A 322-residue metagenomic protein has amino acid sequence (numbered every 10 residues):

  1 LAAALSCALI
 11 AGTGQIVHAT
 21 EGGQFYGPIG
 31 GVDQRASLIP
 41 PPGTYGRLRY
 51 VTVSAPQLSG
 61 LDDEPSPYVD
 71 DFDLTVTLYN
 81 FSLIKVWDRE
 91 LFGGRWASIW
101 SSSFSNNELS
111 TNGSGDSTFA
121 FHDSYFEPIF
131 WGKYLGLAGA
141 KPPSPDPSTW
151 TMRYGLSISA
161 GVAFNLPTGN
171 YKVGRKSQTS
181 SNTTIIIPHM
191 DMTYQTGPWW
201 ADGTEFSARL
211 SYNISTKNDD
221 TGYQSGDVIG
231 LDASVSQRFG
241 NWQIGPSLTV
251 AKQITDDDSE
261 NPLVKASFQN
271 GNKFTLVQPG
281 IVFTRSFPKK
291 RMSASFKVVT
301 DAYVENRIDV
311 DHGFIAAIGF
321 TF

Functional and structural regions predicted by a protein language model:
A2-G12: Bacterial N-terminal signal peptides
G12-A19: Sec/Tat signal peptide C-region and signal peptidase I cleavage site
A19-M152, Y194, G230, V250-F274 (+1 more regions): Transmembrane beta-barrel domains of Gram-negative outer membranes and organellar outer membranes
Q24, S59, D63-P67, N218-F322: Outer membrane beta-barrel transmembrane domains
S37, I84-D88, I129-W131, H189-G197 (+3 more regions): Transmembrane beta-barrel domains of outer membrane proteins
P40-G46, F92-S98, M152-I158, T184-I186 (+6 more regions): Outer-envelope beta-barrel architecture signal
G46-S54, S98-N106, I158-L166, F206-I214 (+5 more regions): Transmembrane beta-barrel strands of outer-membrane/channel proteins
S103-S225, A266-K273, P288: Outer-membrane pore/translocation modules
